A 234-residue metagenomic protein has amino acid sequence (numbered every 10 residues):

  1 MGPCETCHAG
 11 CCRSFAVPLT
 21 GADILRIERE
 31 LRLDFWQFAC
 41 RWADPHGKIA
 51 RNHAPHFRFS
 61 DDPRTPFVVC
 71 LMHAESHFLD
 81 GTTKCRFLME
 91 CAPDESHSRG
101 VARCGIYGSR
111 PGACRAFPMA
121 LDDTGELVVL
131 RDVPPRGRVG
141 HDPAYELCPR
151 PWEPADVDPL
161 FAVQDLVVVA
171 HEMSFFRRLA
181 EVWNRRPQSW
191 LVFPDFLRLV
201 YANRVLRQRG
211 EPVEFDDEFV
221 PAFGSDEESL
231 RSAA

Functional and structural regions predicted by a protein language model:
M1-A234: Short loop/turn segments that flank or connect secondary-structure elements
